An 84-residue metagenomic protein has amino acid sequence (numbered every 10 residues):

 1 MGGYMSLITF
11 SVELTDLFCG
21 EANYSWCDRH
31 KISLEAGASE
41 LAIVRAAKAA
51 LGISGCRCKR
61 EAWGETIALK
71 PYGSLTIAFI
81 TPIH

Functional and structural regions predicted by a protein language model:
M1-S6, P82-H84: Short intrinsically disordered terminal tails
Y4-D28: Short aromatic-glycine-(Arg/Gly/Cys) micro-motifs in beta-strand/loop hairpins
T15, E35, K70-Y72: A structural detector for beta-sheet-dominated domains
C19, S39, P82-H84: Generic "edge-of-domain/loop-turn" microfeature
A22, H30, K59-E61: General secretory precursor processing signal
S25-E40: A short, exposed loop/beta-hairpin motif centered on an aromatic-Gly-Thr core
G37-R60: A short, charged, amphipathic alpha-helix used as a generic interaction element across diverse proteins
I53-H84: Short, mixed-charge low-complexity intrinsically disordered segments
